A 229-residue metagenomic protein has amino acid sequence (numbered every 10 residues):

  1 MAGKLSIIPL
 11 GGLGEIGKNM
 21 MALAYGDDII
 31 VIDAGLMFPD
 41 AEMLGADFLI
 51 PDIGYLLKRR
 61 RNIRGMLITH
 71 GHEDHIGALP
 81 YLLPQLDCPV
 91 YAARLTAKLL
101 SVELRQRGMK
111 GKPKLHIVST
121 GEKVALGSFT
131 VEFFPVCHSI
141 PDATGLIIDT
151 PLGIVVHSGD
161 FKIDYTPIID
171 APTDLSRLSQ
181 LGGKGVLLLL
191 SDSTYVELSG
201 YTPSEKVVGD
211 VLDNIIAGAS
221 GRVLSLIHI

Functional and structural regions predicted by a protein language model:
A2-L67, H72-I227: His/Asp/Glu-rich metal-coordinating catalytic cores of metallo-dependent phosphodiesterases/hydrolases acting on
